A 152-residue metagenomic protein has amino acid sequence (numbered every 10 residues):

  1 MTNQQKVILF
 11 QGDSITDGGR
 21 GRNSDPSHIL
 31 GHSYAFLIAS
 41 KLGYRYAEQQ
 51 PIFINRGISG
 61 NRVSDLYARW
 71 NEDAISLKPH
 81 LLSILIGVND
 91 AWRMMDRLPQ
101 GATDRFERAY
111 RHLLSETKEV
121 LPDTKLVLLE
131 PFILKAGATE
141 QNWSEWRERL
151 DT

Functional and structural regions predicted by a protein language model:
T2-H28: Short glycine-rich His-centered loop
T2-N3, L37-I52, D65-T152: Alpha-helical cap/lid subdomain in secreted, periplasmic, or secretory-pathway luminal O-acyl-processing enzymes
F10-Q11, N55, L128: A structural signal for the hydrophobic beta-strands that form the central parallel beta-sheet of Rossmann-like
Q11-S14, S59, I86-V88: Glycine-rich beta-strand-to-loop/alpha-helix junction loops that act as flexible
R22-L30, T139-S144: Short, flexible/disordered intra-domain loops and linkers
S24-Y44: Short catalytic helix/loop segments, enriched in acidic residues and glycine and frequently bearing histidine
P26-L30, I58, L98, A102: Pocket-edge positions in alpha/beta enzyme catalytic cores
I54-R62: Short beta->alpha junction loops
